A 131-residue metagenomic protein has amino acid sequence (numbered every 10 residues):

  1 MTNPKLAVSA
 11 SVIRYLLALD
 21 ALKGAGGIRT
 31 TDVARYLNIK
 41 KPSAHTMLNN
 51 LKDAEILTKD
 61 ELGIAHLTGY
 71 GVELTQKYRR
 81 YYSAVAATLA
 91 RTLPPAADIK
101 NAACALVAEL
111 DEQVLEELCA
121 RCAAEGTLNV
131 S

Functional and structural regions predicted by a protein language model:
M1-L16: Short alpha-helical segments that sit at the start of domains
A25-R35: Short acidic, hydrophobic short linear motifs in intrinsically disordered regions
P42: Key DNA-contact positions within bacterial/archaeal DNA-binding proteins
L48-N49: Short, hydrophobic-biased segments on the C-terminal half of alpha helices that form "recognition helices"
K52-L62: A short, conserved structural fragment
G63-Y81: Basic, amphipathic "hinge/linker" alpha-helix immediately C-terminal to the N-terminal HTH DNA-binding motif
N101-S131: C-terminal regulatory/oligomerization modules of transcriptional regulators
